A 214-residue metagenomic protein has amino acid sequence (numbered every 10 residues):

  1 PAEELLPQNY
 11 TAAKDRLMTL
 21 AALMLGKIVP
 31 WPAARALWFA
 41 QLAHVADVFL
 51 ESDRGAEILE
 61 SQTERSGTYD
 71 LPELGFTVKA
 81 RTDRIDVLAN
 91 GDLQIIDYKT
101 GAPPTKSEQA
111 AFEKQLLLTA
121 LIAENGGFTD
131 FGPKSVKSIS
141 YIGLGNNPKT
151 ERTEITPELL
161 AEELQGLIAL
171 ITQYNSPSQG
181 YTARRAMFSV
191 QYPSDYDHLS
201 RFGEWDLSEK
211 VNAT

Functional and structural regions predicted by a protein language model:
P1-P7, E108, F128-F131: Short, polar/flexible loop-turn hinges at active-site or ligand-entry regions and domain interfaces
P1-S66, D70, T153-I155: A non-catalytic, helix-rich entry segment at domain boundaries
Y10, K14, R35, F39-A43 (+9 more regions): Active-site-proximal structural scaffolding
D15, A123-T214: Metal-dependent nuclease catalytic regions and adjoining charged, substrate-binding loops involved in nucleic-acid end
L17-A22, D86-K99, S140-G143, I168-I171: Active-site-adjacent bridging/hinge elements
A22, A43, D47, L117-A120 (+3 more regions): Generic solvent-exposed, charged/amphipathic alpha-helical segments that serve as macromolecular interface scaffolds
Q62-G127: Non-catalytic protein-protein interaction segments used by genome-maintenance enzymes to assemble and couple activities
